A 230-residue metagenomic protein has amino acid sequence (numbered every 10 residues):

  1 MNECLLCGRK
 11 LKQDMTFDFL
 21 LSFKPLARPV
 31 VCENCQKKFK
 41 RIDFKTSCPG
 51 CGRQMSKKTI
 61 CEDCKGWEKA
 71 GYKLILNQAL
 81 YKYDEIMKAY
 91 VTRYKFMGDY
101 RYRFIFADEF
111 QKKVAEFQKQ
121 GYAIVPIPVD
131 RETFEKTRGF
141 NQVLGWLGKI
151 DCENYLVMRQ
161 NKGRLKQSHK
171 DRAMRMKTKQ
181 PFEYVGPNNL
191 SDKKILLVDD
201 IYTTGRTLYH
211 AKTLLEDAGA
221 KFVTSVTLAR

Functional and structural regions predicted by a protein language model:
M1-R230: Glycine-rich phosphate/pyrophosphate-handling loop used in enzymes and phosphotransfer proteins
